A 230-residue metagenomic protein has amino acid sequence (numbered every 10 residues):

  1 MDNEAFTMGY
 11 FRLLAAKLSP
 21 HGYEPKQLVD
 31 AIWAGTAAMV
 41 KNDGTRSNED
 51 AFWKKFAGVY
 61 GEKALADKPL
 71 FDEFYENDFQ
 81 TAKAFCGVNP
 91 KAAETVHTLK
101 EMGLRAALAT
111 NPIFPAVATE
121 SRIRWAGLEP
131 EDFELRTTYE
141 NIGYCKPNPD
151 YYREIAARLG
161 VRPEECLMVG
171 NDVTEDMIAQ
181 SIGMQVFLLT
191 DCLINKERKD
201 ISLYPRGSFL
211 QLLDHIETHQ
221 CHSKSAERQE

Functional and structural regions predicted by a protein language model:
M1-A31: Active-site neighborhood of HAD-like aspartate-dependent phosphohydrolases
D2-A5, D43, D200-I201: Short, solvent-exposed loop/turn segments at secondary-structure boundaries
T7-A15, I32-T36, W53, F71-A82 (+1 more regions): Hydrophobic alpha-helical core bundles mediating ligand binding, dimerization, or RNAP-core interactions
S19-P25, E62, G127-D132, G160: Short helix-capping segments at alpha-helix termini
K26-E76: A metal-dependent, Asp-based hydrolase signature
S47-A51, L65-P69, E76-A107: Short, acidic loop-to-helix structural element flanking the phosphoryl-transfer center in phosphate-processing enzymes
A93, H97-T98, I113-F114, T119-E230: Asp-based, Mg2+/Mn2+-dependent phosphohydrolase catalytic module
A109-N111: A cross-family glycoside hydrolase active-site/sugar-binding cleft signature
